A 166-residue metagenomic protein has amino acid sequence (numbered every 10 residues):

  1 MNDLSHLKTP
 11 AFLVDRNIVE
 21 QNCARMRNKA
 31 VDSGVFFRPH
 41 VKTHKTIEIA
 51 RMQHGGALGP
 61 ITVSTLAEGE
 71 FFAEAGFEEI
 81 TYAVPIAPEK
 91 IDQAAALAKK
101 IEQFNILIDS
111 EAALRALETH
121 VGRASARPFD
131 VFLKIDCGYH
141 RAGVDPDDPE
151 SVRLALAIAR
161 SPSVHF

Functional and structural regions predicted by a protein language model:
M1-V14: Generic N-terminal amphipathic, Lys/Arg-enriched alpha-helix
D3, N22-M26, A67: N-proximal short alpha-helices
L4-H6, S33, E78, L156: Short, functionally important structural connectors and interaction interfaces within domains
V14-N17, N105: Short, surface-exposed alpha-helical recognition segments that flank or form part of ligand/macromolecule-binding
I18-I49, T62: N-terminal glycine-rich anion-binding loops that anchor highly charged ligand groups
H40-F166: Active-site-proximal beta-alpha core segment in soluble small-molecule metabolic enzymes
